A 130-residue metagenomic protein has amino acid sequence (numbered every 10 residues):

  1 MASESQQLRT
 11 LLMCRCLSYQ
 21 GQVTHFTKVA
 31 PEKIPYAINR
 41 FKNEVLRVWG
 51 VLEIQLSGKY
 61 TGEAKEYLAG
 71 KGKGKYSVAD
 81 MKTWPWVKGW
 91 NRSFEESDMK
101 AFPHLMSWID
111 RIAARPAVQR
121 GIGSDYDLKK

Functional and structural regions predicted by a protein language model:
E4, L8-D110: GST-like fold's C-terminal all-alpha helical module
F102, R115-P116: Acidic-histidine catalytic/liganding microenvironments
P116-K130: C-terminal helix/juxtamembrane-tail motif
